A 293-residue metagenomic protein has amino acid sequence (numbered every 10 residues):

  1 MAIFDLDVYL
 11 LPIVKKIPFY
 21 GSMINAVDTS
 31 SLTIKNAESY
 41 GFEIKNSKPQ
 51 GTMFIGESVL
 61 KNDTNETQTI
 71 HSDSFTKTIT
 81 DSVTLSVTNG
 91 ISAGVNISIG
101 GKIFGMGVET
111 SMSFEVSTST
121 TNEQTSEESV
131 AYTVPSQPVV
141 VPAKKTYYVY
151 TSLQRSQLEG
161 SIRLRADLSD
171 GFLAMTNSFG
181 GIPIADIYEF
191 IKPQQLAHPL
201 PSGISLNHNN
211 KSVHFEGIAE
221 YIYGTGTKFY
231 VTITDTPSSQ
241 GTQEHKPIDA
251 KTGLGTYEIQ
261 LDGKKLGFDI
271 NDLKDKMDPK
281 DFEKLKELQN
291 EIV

Functional and structural regions predicted by a protein language model:
M1-S92, E159-E189, G267-K276, E283-I292: Deployable pore-forming modules of oligomeric membrane-permeabilizing proteins
I3, V8, P18-F19, S39 (+5 more regions): Intrinsically disordered, low-complexity N-terminal regions enriched in serine/proline/glycine with scattered basic
K48, D63-Y147, S152-P237: Membrane-insertion modules used to breach or fuse lipid bilayers
A197-V293: Long, helix-rich, hydrophobic modules that act as membrane-proximal anchors or helical bundle/coiled-coil regulators
